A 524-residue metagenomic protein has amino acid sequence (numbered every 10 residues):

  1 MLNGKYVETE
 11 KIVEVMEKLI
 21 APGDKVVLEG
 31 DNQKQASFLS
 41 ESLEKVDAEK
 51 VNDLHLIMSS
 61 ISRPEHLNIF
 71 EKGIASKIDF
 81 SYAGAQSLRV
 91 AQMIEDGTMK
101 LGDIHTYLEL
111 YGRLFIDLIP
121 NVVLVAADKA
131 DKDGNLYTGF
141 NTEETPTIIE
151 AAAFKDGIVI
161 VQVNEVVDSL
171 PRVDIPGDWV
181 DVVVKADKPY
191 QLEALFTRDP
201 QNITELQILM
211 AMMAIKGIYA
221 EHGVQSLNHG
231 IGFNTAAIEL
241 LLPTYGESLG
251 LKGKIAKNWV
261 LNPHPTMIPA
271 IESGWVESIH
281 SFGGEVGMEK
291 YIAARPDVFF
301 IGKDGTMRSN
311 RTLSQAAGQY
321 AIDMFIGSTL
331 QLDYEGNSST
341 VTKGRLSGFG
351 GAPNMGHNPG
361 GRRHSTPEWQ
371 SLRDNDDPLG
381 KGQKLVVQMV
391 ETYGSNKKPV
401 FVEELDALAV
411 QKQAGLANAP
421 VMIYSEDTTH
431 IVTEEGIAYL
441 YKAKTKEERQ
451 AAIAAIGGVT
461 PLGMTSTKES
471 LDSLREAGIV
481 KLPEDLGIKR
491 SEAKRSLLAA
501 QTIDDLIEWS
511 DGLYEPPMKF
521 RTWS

Functional and structural regions predicted by a protein language model:
M1-S524: Conserved alpha/beta enzyme-core scaffold
